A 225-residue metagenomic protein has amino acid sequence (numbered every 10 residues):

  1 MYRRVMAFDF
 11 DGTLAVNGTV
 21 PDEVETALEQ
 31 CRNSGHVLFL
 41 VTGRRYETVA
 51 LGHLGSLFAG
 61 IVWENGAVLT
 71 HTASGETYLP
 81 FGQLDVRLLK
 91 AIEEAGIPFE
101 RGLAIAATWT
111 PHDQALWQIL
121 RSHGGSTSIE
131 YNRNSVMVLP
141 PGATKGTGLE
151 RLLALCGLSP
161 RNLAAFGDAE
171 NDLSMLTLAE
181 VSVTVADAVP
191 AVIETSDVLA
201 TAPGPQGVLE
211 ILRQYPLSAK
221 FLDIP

Functional and structural regions predicted by a protein language model:
Y2-G18, L176: Asp-based phosphoryl-transfer active-site loop
Y2-R3, G35, F58, N65 (+2 more regions): Short, well-ordered alpha-helix to beta-strand connector turns
R4-M6, A59, L163: The start of beta-strands in P-loop NTPase/AAA+ ATPase cores
N17-E100: Active-site phosphate-binding/coordination module
F39, V62, A164-F166, V183 (+1 more regions): Hydrophobic/aromatic beta-strand patches that form the interior of the parallel beta-sheet core in alpha/beta enzyme
S56-A59, Y78-F81, T147, A200-P203 (+1 more regions): Short, hinge-like loop/turn segments at secondary-structure boundaries
D85-A179, V183, D187, A191-T195: Conserved acidic, metal-coordinating active-site core of Asp-based, Mg2+-dependent phosphoryl-transfer enzymes
L178, V183-P225: Asp-based, Mg2+/Mn2+-dependent phosphohydrolase catalytic module
